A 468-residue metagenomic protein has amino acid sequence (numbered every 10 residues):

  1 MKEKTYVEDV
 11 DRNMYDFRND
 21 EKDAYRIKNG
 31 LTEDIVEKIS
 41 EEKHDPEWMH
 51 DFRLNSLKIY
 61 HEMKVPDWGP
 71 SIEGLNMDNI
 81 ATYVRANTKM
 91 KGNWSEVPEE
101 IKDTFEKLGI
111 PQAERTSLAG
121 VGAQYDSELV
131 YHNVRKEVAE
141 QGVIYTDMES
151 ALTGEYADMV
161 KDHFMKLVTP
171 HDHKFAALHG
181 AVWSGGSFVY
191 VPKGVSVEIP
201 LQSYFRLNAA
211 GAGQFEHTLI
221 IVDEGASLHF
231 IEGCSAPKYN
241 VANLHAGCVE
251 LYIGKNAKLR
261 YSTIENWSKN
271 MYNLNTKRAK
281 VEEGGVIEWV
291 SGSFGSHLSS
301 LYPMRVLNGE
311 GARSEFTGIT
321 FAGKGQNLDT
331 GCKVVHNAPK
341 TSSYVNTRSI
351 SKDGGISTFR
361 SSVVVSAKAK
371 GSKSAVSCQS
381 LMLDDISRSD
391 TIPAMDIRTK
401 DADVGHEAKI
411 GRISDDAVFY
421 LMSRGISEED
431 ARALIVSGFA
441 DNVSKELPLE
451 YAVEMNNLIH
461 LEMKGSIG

Functional and structural regions predicted by a protein language model:
M1-E3, I467-G468: Short, Lys/Arg-enriched, disordered terminal segments
K2-Y6, V10, Y25-D172, A176-A177 (+1 more regions): N-terminal amphipathic, basic helical "cap/leader" segment at the start of enzyme domains
M14-Y15, P339: Extended intrinsically disordered or low-complexity segments
F17-D20, K43: Non-catalytic terminal regions with compositionally biased, polar/charged low complexity
R18, E33-E37, D396-I397: Short acidic (Asp/Glu) and glycine-rich catalytic loops that position anionic groups and cofactors
E42, Y131-N133, E137-I426, A440-G468: Conserved beta-strand/loop scaffold segments within soluble protein domains that form the structured core and edges
